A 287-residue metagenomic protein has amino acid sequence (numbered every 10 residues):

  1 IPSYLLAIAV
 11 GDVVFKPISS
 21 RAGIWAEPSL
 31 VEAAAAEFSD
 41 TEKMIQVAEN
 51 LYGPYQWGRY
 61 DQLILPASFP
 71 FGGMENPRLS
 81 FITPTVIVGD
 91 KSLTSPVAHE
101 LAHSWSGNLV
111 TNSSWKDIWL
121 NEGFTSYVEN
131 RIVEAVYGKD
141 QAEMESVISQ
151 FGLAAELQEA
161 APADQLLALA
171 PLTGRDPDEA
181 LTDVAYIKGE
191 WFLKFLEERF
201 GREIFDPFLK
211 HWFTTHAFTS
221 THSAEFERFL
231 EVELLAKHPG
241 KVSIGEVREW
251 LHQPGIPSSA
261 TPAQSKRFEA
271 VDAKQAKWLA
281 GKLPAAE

Functional and structural regions predicted by a protein language model:
I1, L6, Q150, L283-E287: Short, intrinsically disordered, charge-balanced linker/junction segments flanking boundaries in proteins
I1-R21: Structured beta-strand-rich cores of soluble
I24-Q275: Hydrophobic alpha-helical and helix-loop surface patches within well-folded domains that function as non-catalytic
E269-E287: Non-catalytic terminal regions of proteins
